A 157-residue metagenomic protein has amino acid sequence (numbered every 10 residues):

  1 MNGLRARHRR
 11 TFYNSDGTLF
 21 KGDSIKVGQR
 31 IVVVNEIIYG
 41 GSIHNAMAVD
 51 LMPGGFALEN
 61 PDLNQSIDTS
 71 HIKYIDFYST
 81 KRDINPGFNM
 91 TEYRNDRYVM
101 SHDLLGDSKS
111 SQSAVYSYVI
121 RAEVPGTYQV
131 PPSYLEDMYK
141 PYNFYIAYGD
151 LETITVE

Functional and structural regions predicted by a protein language model:
M1-E157: C-terminal segments of large proteins
